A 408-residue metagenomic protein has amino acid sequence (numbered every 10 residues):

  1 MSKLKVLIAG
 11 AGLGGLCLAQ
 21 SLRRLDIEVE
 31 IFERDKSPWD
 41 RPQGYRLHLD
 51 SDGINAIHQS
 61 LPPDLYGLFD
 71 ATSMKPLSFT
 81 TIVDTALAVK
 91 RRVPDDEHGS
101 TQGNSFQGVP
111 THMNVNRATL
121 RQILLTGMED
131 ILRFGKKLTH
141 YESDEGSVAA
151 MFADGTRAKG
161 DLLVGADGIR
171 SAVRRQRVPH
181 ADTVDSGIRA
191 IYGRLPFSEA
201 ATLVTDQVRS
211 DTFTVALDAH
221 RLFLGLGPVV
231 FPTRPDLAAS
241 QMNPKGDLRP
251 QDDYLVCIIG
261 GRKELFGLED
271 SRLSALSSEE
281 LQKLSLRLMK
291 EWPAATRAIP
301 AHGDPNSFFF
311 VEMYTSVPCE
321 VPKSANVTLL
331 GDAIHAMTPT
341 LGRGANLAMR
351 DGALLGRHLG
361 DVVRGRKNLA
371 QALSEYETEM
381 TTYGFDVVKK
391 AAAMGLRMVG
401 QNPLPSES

Functional and structural regions predicted by a protein language model:
S2-L4, Y66-M74, F79-G99, A298 (+3 more regions): C-terminal helical "tail/cap" subdomain of flavin- and related membrane-associated enzymes
S2-V6, D50-R177, A181-P196, G267 (+2 more regions): Conserved N-terminal helical subregion
I8-E28, F32, V164-G165, I191 (+3 more regions): Conserved mid-domain beta->alpha element of the FAD-binding
G14, S37, R170: Conserved Rossmann-like nucleotide-cofactor binding loop
K36-A56: Conserved N-terminal glycine-rich FAD pyrophosphate-binding loop of Rossmann-like flavoproteins
R41-Y45, L273, T340-R343, K367: Short, solvent-exposed loop/turn segments at secondary-structure boundaries
P42, L61, R177, L341 (+1 more regions): Short, flexible helix/strand-to-coil boundary loops that buttress conserved ligand/catalytic motifs in alpha/beta
A88-N116, Y192-D304: Conserved FAD/dinucleotide-binding core of flavoprotein oxidoreductases
